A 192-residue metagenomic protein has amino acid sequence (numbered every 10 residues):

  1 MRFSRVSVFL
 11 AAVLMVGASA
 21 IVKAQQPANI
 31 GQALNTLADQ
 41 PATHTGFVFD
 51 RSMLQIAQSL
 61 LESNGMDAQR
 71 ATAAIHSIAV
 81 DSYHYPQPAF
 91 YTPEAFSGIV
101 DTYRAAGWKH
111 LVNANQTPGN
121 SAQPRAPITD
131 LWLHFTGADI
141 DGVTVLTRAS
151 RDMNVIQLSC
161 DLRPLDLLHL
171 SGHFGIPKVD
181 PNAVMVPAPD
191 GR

Functional and structural regions predicted by a protein language model:
M1-L10: Bacterial N-terminal signal peptides that target proteins for export
F9-A18: Bacterial N-terminal signal peptides
A20-A24: Sec/Tat signal peptide C-region and signal peptidase I cleavage site
A28-F96: Early exported N-terminus immediately downstream of N-terminal targeting peptides
I30, D161-R192: C-terminal partner/receptor-binding element of secreted or periplasmic proteins
G46-D50, A79-S82, V112, D130-H134 (+2 more regions): Soluble periplasmic/extracytoplasmic beta-strand elements of cell-envelope proteins
A71-L131, A138: Mid-length scaffold segments of soluble, non-membrane domains
L131-L167: A short, solvent-exposed beta-edge/loop patch
